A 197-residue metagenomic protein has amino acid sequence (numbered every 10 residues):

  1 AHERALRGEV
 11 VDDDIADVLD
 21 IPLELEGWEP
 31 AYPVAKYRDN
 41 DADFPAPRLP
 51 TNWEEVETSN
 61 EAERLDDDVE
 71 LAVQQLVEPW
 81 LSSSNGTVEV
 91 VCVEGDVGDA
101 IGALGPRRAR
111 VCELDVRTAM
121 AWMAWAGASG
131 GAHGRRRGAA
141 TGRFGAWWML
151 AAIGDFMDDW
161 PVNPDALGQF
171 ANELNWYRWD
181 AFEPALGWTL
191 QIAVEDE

Functional and structural regions predicted by a protein language model:
A1-G138, G142: Extended, low-hydrophobicity segments enriched in charged/polar residues
A31, V56, S83, W125-A128 (+4 more regions): Enriched - but not universal
W148-W160: Negatively charged, low-complexity tracts enriched in Asp/Glu with abundant Ser/Thr
M157-E197: C-terminal structured interaction module
